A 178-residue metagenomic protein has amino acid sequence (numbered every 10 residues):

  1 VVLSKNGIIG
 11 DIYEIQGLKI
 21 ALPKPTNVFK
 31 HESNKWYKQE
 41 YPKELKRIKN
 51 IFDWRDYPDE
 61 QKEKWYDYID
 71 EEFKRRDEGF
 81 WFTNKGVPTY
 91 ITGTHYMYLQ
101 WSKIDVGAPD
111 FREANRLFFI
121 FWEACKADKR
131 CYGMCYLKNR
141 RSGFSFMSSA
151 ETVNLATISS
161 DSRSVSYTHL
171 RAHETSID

Functional and structural regions predicted by a protein language model:
V1-D178: Phosphate/NTP-binding elements of NTP-utilizing enzymes
